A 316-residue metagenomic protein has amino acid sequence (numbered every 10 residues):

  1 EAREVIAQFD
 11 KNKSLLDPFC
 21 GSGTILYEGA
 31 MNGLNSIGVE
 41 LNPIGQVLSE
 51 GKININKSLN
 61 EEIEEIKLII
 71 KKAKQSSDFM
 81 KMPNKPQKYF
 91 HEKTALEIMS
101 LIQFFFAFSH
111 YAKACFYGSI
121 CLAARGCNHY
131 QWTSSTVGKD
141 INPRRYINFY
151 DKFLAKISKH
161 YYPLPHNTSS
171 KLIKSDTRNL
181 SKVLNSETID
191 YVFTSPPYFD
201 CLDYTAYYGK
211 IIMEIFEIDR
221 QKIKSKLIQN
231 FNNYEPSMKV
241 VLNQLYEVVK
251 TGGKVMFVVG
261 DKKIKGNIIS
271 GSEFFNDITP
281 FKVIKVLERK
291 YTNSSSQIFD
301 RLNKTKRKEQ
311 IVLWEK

Functional and structural regions predicted by a protein language model:
A2-E4, K13-N32, S36-P43, S49 (+3 more regions): Conserved proline-anchored active-site loop of SAM-dependent methyltransferases that bridges a beta-strand
S14, G253-M256: Short glycine-centered segments of the SAM/dcSAM-binding site in methyltransferase folds
P43-F108, F216-S225: Conserved phosphoryl-transfer catalytic core
A95-T194, F199-D203: SAM-dependent nucleic-acid methyltransferase catalytic core
P197-S237, K263: Mobile active-site "lid"/loop adjacent to the S-adenosyl-L-methionine
E235-T251: A short glycine-rich, Lys/Arg-flanked "PGG" loop and its adjoining helix->strand segment in the class I
K263, I268-N276, F281-K316: Class I S-adenosyl-L-methionine
